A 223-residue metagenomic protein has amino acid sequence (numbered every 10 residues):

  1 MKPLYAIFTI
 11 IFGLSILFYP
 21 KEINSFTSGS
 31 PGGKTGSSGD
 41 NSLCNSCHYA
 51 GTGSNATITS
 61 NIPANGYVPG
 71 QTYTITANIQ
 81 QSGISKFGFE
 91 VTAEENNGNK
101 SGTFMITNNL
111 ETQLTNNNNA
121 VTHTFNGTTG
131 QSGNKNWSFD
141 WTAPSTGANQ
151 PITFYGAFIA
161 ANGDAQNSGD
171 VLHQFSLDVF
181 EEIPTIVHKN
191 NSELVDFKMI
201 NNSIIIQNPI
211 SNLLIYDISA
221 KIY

Functional and structural regions predicted by a protein language model:
M1-T27: Bacterial Sec-dependent N-terminal signal peptides
K2, C44-C47, A77, P144 (+2 more regions): Bimodal feature
P3, G13-I16, N109, Q113 (+2 more regions): Acidic/proline-rich low-complexity IDRs
Y5, T52-G53, D196, I205: Intrinsically disordered, low-complexity segments enriched in glycine/proline and serine/threonine
A6-I10, S15, T185, P209 (+1 more regions): Generic short N-terminal amphipathic or hydrophobic helices
L17-T142, T146-I183: Sequence context surrounding c-type heme c attachment/ligation sites in exported
H188-Y223: C-terminal outer-membrane/trafficking sorting elements
